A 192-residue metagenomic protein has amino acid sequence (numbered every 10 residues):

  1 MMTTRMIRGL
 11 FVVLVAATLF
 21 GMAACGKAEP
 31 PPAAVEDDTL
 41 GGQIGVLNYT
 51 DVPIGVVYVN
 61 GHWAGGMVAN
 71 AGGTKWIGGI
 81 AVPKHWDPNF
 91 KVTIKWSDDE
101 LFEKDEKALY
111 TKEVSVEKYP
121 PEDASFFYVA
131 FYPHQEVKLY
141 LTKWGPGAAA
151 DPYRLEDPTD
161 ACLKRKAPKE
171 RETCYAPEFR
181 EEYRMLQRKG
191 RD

Functional and structural regions predicted by a protein language model:
M2-V13: Bacterial N-terminal signal peptides that target proteins for export
F20-A24: C-terminal motif of bacterial Sec signal peptides marking the signal peptidase cleavage site
G26-A28: Bacterial signal peptide processing site
D37-I44: Short coil/turn motif common to extracellular beta-sandwich-like domains
I44-V52: Structural motif
V57-L101: Tryptophan-paired
D98-D192: Beta-strand-rich cores of mature extracytoplasmic or soluble domains
